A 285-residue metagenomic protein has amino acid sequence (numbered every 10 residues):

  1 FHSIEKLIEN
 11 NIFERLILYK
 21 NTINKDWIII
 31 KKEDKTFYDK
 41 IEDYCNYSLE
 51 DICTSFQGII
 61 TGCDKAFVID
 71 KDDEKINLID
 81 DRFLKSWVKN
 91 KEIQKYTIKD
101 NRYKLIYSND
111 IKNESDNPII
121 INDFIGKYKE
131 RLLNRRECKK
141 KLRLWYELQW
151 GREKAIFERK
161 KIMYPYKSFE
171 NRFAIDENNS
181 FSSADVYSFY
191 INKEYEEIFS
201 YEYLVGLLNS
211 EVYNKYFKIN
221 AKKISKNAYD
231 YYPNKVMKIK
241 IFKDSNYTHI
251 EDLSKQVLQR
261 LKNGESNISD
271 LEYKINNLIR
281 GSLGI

Functional and structural regions predicted by a protein language model:
I23, W27, F37-S55, K243-I285: Non-catalytic DNA-recognition/assembly elements of restriction-modification systems
D26-I29, E33-T248: Polybasic, glycine- and aromatic-enriched phosphate-binding surface used to engage nucleic acids
